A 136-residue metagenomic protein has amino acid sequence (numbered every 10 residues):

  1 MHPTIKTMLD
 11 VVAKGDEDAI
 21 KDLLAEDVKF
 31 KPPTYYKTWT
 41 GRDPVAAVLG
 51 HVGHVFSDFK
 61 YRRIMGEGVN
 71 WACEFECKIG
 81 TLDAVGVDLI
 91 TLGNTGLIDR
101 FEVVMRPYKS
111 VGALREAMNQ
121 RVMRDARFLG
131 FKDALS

Functional and structural regions predicted by a protein language model:
M1-L23: Short acidic-aromatic low-complexity motifs
H2, D27-K29, G80-T81: Short hydrophobic/aromatic segments of transmembrane alpha-helices and their interfaces
T4-T7, A19, P44, S110-A113 (+1 more regions): Exposed alpha-helical structural elements
M8, I20-K21, V28, G41 (+6 more regions): Hydrophobic pocket/interface hotspot
E17-A19, L23-G68: A solvent-exposed, acidic/Ser-Thr-rich amphipathic alpha-helical stretch
G53-Y61, M65-S136: A beta-strand edge to alpha-helix "cap/lid" segment located at domain peripheries
